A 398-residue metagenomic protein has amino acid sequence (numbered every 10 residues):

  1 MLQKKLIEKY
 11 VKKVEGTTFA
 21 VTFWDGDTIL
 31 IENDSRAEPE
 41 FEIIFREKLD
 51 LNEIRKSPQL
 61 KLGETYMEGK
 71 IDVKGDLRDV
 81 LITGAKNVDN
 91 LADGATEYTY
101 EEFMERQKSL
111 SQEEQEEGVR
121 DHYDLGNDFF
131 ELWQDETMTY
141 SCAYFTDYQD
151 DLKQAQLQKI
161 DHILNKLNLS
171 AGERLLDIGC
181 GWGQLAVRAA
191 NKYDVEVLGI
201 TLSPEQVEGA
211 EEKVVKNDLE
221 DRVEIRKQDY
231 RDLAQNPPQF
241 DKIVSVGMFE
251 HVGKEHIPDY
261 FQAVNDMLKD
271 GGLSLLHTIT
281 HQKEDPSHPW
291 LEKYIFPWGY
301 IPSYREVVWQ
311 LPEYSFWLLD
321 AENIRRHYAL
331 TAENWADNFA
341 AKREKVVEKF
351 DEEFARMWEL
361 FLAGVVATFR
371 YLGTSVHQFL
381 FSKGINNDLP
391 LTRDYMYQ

Functional and structural regions predicted by a protein language model:
M1-D150, Q154-Q156, H162: Feature captures hydrophobic
A171-G179: Conserved class I S-adenosyl-L-methionine
W182-Y193: Conserved SAM-binding loop of SAM-dependent methyltransferases across substrates and taxa, primarily the Class I
N217-D232: Conserved SAM-binding strand-loop segment of SAM-dependent methyltransferases
R231-I243: A short acidic, Gly/Pro-enriched loop at the edge of an enzyme's catalytic core that lines a small-molecule cofactor
P258-D270: A short glycine-rich, Lys/Arg-flanked "PGG" loop and its adjoining helix->strand segment in the class I
G271-I279: Conserved beta-strand signature within the Rossmann-like core of class I S-adenosyl-L-methionine
I279-L389, M396-Q398: Substrate-binding/catalytic lobe of Class I Rossmann-like enzymes that use SAM or dcSAM, i.e., the mid-to-C-terminal
